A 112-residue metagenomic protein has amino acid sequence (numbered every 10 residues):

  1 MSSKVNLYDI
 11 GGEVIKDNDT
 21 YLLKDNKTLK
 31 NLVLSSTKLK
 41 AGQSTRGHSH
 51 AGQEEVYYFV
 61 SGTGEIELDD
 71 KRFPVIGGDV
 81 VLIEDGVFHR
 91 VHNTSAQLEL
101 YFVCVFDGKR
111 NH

Functional and structural regions predicted by a protein language model:
M1-L32, R46: A short, N-terminal "cap"/entry segment at the start of jelly-roll beta-barrel domains of the cupin/DSBH fold
D19-T20, S35-A51: Conserved short histidine dyad/triad with adjacent acidic residue
S36, V56, D70-P74: Short, surface-exposed secondary-structure edge patches
K38-L39, S49-I66: Short, conserved beta-strand element in jelly-roll/cupin
T63-E65, R72, F88: Structural motif
K71-D85: Short acidic-glycine-tyrosine-enriched beta hairpin
D85-H112: Ligand-binding loop in jelly-roll beta-barrel domains
